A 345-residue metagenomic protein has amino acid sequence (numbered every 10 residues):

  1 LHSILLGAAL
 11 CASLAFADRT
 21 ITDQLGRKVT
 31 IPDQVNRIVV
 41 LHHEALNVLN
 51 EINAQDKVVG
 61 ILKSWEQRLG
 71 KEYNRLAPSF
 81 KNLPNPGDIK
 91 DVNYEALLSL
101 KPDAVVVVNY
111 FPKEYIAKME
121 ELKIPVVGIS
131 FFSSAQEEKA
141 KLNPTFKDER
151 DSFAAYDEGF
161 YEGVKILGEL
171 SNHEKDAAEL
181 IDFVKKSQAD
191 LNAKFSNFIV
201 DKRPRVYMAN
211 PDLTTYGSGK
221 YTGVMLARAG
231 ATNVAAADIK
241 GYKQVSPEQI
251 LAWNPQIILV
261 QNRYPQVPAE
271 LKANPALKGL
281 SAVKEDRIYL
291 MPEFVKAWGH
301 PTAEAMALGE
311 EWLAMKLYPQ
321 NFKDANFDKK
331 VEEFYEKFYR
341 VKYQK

Functional and structural regions predicted by a protein language model:
H2-S13: Bacterial N-terminal signal peptides
A15-A17: Boundary at the C-terminal end of the N-terminal hydrophobic targeting segment
I21, K28, Y115-I116, E120-N210 (+1 more regions): Extracytoplasmic substrate-binding proteins
V39-H42, V59-L62, A104-V108, V126-S130 (+4 more regions): Structural recognition of the beta-strand scaffold that forms the well-ordered cores of secreted hydrolase catalytic
V40, L46-S99, A104-V107, G128-F131 (+1 more regions): A short, structured surface patch at a secondary-structure boundary
E44-N47, S64-Q67, A104-V105, Y110-E114 (+5 more regions): Solvent-exposed loop/turn segments at secondary-structure junctions within structured extracellular/periplasmic domains
P86-I89, N93-Y110, I124, S246-R263: Proline-aspartate-enriched helix->loop->beta-strand connector
Y221-Y242, S246: Alpha-helical, coiled-coil/dimerization segments enriched in small aliphatic residues
